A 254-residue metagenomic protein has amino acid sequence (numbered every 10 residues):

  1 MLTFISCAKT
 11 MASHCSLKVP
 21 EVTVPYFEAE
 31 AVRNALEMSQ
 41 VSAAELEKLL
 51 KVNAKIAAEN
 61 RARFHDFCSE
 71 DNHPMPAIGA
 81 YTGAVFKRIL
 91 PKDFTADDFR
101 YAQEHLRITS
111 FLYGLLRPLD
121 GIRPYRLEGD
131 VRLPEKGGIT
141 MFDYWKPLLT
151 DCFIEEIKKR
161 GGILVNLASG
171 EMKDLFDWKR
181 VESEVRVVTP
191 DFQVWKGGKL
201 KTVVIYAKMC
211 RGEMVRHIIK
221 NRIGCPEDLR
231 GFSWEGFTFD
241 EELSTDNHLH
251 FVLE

Functional and structural regions predicted by a protein language model:
L2-S6, I163-N166: Short hydrophobic beta-strand segments
F4-D93: Active-site helix-to-loop segments that bind/position phosphate- or nucleotide-bearing substrates and donors across
P91-T245, H250-E254: Internal, well-folded beta-alpha domain core
